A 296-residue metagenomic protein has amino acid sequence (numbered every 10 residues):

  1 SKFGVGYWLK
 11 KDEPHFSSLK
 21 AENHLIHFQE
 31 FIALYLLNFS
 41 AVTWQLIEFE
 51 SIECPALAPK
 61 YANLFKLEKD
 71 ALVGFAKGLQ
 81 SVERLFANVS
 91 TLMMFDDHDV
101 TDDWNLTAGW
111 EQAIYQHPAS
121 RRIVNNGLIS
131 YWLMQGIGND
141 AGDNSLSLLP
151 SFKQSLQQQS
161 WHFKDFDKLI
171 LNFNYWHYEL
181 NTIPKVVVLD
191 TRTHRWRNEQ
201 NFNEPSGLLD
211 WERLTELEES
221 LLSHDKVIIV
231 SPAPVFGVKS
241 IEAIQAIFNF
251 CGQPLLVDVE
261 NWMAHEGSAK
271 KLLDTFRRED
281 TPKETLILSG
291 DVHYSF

Functional and structural regions predicted by a protein language model:
S1-F296: Metal-dependent phosphoester/phosphodiester hydrolase catalytic core
